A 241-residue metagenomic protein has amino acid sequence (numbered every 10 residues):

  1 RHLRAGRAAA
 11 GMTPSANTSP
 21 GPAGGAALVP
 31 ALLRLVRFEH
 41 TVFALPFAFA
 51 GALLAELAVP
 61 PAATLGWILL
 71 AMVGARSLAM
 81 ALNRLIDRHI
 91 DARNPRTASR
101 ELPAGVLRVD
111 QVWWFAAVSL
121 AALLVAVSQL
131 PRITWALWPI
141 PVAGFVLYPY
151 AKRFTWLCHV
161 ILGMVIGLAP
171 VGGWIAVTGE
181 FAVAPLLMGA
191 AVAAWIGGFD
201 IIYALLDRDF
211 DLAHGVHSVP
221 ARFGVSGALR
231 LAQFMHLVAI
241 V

Functional and structural regions predicted by a protein language model:
M12-A31: Transit-peptide-like, low-complexity N-terminal presequences and other terminal intrinsically disordered regions
P30-L33, L70, S77, R100-L187: Intramembrane alpha-helical segments
R37-L54: The first (N-terminal) embedded transmembrane alpha-helix
L53-T64: Short, hydrophobic transmembrane alpha-helix segments
L65-M72, R88-P139, A213-V241: Multi-pass membrane catalytic core of lipid/isoprenoid biosynthesis enzymes
A71-N83, F145-P149, A191-F199, Y203: Alpha-helical transmembrane segments of multi-pass membrane proteins
